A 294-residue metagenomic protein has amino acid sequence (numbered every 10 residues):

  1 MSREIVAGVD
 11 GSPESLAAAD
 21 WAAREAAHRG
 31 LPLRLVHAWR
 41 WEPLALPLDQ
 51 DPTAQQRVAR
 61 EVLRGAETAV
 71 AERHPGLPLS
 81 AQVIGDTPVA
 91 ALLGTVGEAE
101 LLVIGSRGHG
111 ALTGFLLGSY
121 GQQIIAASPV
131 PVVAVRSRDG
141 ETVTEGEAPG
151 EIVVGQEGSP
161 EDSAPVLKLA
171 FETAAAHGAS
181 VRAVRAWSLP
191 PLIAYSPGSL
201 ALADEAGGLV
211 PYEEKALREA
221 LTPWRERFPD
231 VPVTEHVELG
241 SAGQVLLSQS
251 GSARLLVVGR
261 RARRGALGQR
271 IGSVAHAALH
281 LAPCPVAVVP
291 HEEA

Functional and structural regions predicted by a protein language model:
M1, E14, A69-L102, H109 (+2 more regions): Structural beta-alpha unit
M1-D49, G150-A203, R225-R227, P232-V233 (+1 more regions): Small/aliphatic-rich secondary-structure junction motif
M1-E14, G76, E100-L101, S106 (+5 more regions): Intrinsically disordered or low-complexity boundary/linker segments at protein termini and domain junctions
S2-P47, D51-A91, E100-I104, Q122: The feature marks the first
R34-V36, S80-I84, V133, R182-V184 (+2 more regions): General small-molecule cofactor/ligand-binding pocket signal
P52-E61, L202-E213: A short acidic, glycine-rich active-site loop that binds or catalyzes chemistry on phosphate/adenosine moieties
I104-Q123, E147-P149, L255-H280: Glycine-rich, Arg-bearing micro-motifs that act as flexible, cationic patches
P211, T234-S248, S252-A294: Protein-protein interaction modules outside structured cores
